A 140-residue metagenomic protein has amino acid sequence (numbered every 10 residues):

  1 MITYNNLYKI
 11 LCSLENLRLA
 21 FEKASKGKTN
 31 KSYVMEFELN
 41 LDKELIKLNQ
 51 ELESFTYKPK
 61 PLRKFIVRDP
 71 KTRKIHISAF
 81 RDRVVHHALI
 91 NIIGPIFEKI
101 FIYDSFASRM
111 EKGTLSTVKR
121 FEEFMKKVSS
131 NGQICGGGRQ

Functional and structural regions predicted by a protein language model:
M1-I46: Non-catalytic, polymerase-adjacent accessory regions of viral genome-replication enzymes
T3-L7, P95-Q140: Active-site-proximal segment of RNA-dependent polymerases
N16, L48-K71, V84, N91 (+1 more regions): Reverse-transcriptase-like RNA-dependent polymerase core
K26, N30, K43, K47-K58 (+1 more regions): Short helix-loop boundary/capping segments at the starts of domains
N30, P70-K74, I102-D104: Glycine- and acidic
V34, E38, S78, E111: Conserved phosphate/pyrophosphate-binding and hydrolysis machinery centered on Walker-type P-loop NTPases, extending
K74-I102: Conserved pre-motif C helix in the palm subdomain of viral-like polymerases
